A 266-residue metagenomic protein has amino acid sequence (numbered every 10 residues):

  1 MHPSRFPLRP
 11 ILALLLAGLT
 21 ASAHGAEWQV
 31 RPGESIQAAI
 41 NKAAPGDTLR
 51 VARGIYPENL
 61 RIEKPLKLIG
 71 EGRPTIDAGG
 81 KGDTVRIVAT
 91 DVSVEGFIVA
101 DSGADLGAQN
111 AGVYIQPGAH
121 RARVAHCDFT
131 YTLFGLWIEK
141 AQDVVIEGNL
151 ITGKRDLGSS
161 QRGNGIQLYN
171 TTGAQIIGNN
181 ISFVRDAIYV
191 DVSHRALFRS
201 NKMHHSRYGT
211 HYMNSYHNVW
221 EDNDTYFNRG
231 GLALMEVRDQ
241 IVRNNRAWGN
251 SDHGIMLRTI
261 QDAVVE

Functional and structural regions predicted by a protein language model:
M1-L12: Bacterial N-terminal signal peptides that target proteins for export
L16, T20-K42, R53: Right-handed parallel beta-helix/beta-solenoid
S22, A247, I260-E266: Short, intrinsically disordered, charge-balanced linker/junction segments flanking boundaries in proteins
Q37, N41, P45, I55-I69 (+3 more regions): Extracellular beta-strand-rich solenoid/capping regions of secreted or surface-exposed proteins that bind or remodel
A44, E63-K64, E71, A89-T90 (+18 more regions): Parallel beta-helix/beta-solenoid
D47-V51: Extracellular beta-strand repeat scaffolds in secreted/surface proteins
A78-R86, L106-Q116, T130-I138, G158-N170 (+4 more regions): Extracellular beta-strand/beta-solenoid scaffold signature
